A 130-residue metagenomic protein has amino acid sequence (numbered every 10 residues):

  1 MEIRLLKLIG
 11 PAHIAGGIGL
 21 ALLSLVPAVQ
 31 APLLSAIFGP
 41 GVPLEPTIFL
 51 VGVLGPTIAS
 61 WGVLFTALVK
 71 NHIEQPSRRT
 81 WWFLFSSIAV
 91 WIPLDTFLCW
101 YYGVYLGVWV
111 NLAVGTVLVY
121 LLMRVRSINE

Functional and structural regions predicted by a protein language model:
M1-G19: Cytosolic juxtamembrane helix and N-cap/initiation of the first transmembrane helix
I14-L54, V63: Hydrophobic transmembrane helix segments
A15-I18, S87-T96: Aromatic-anchored segments of alpha-helical transmembrane domains
I58-H72: Transmembrane alpha-helical segments in integral membrane proteins
T66-V69, P93-F97, V119: Alpha-helical transmembrane segments of multipass membrane proteins
L68-A89: Cytoplasmic juxtamembrane regions at transmembrane-helix boundaries
I92-V110: Membrane-helix boundary connector in multi-pass membrane proteins
G115-E130: Membrane-water interface at the C-terminal end of transmembrane alpha helices
